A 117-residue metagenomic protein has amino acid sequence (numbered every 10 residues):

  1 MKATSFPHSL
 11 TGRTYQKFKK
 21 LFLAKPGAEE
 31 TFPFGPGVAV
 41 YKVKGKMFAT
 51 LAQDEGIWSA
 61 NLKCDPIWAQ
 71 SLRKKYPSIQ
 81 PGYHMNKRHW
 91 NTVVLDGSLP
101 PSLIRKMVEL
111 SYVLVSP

Functional and structural regions predicted by a protein language model:
M1-P117: Charge-dense, helix-prone N-terminal extensions
